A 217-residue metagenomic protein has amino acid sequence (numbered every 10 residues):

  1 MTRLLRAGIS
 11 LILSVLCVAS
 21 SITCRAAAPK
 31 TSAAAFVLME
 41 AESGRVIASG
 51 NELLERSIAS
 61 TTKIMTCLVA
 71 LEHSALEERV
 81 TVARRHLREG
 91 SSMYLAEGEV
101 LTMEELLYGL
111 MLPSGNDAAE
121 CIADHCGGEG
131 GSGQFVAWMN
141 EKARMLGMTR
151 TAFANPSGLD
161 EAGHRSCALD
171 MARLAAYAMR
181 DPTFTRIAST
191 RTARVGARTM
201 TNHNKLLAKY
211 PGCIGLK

Functional and structural regions predicted by a protein language model:
M1-I12: Bacterial N-terminal signal peptides that target proteins for export
S10-S20: Bacterial N-terminal signal peptides
A26-S49, E78: A short, well-structured edge-of-sheet supersecondary motif
A28-A34, E104-L106, G127-K217: Penicillin-recognizing serine hydrolase domain
S43-G44, S57-V80, M171: Active-site SXXK
G50-S57, G90-E97, E105-G109, E120-G130 (+2 more regions): Second-shell loop/turn segments in exported
E72-R85, P182-T190: Short, well-structured active-site flanking segments
V82-E97, M139-A152: Active-site helix/loop module of the DD-peptidase/beta-lactamase fold, centered on the serine-lysine SxxK catalytic
